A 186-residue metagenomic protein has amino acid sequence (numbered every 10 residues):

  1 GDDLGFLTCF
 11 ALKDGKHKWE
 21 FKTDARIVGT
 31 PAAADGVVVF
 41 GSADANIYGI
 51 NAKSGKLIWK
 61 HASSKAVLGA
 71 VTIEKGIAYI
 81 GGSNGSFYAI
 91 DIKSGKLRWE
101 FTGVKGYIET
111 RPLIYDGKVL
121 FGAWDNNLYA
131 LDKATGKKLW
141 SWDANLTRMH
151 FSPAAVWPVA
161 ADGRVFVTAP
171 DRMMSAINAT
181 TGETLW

Functional and structural regions predicted by a protein language model:
D3-F6, H17-D35, S42-N46, L57-E74 (+6 more regions): Extracytoplasmic beta-rich repeat domains
A11-G15, N51-S54, D91-G95, D132-T135 (+1 more regions): Short loop/turn segments that connect beta-strands within beta-propeller blades
F40, G49, A89-D91: Type III/flagellar secretion export determinants
